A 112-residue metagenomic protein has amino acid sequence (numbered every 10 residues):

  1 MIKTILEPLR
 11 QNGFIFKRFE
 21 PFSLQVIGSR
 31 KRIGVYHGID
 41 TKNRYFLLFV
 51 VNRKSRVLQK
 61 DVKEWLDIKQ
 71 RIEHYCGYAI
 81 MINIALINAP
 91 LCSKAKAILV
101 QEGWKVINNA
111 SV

Functional and structural regions predicted by a protein language model:
M1-I33: Acidic-basic catalytic patches of nuclease active cores, encompassing PD-(D/E)XK and other metal-cofactor nuclease
E7, E64-D67, A97, Q101: Charged/polar, solvent-exposed surface patches and flexible loops
R10-Q11, T41, I107-V112: STAS-like cytosolic regulatory interaction modules
F16, R30-I39, L47-F49, I80 (+1 more regions): Generic preference for hydrophobic/aromatic residues in regular secondary structure cores
L24-G28, I33-I72: Conserved catalytic cores of phosphodiester-cleaving nucleases, focusing on short active-site segments
R53-R56, I82-P90: Short coil/turn segments at secondary-structure boundaries
Y75-I82: Short, surface-exposed connector motifs at secondary-structure boundaries
I87-V112: Domain-level recognition of nuclease-like catalytic cores that cleave nucleotide substrates
